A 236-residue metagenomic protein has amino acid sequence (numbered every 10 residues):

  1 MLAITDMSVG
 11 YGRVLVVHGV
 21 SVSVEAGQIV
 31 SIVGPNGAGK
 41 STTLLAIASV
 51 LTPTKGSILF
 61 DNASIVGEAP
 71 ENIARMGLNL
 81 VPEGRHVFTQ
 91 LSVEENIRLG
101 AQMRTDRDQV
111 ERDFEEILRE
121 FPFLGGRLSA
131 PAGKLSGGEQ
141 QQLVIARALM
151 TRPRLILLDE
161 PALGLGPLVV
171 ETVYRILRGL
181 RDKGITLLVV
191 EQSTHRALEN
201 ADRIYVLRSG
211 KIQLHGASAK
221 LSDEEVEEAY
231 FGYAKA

Functional and structural regions predicted by a protein language model:
V33-P35: The feature captures the beta-strand-to-loop junction immediately N-terminal to the Walker
A48: Helix-to-loop junction immediately C-terminal to a conserved catalytic motif
G56-I65, M76, V110-F114, L214-G216: Conserved ABC transporter NBD signature motif
Q90-R98, L128: Short coil-to-helix segment of the ABC ATPase nucleotide-binding domain corresponding to the Q-loop/switch region
P131-L135, E139: Conserved ABC ATPase signature
A148-L149: ABC ATPase C-loop
